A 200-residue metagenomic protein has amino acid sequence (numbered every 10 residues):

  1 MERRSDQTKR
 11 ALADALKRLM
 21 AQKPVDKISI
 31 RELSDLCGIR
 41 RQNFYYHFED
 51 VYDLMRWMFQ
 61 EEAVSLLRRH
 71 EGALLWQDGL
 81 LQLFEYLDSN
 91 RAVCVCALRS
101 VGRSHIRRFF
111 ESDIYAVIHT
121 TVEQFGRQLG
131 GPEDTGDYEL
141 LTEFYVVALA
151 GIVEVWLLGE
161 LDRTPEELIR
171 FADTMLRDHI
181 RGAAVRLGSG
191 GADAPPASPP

Functional and structural regions predicted by a protein language model:
M1-K23, K27, E32: Basic, helix-initiating cap at the start of DNA-binding domains
S29-I30, M58-S65: Short, basic, alpha-helical segments at the C-terminal edge of helix-turn-helix-like DNA-binding modules
D35, E49-D50, Q60: Residue-level detection of the helix-turn-helix DNA-binding "recognition helix"
G38-F48: Short hydrophobic/aromatic patch on the recognition helix
V51-M55: A secondary-structure capping/hinge motif
R68-V93, R103: Hydrophobic alpha-helical connector segments
R103-L129, G136-A150, T174, I180-R181: Amphipathic alpha-helical packing segments from all-alpha helical-bundle domains
V155-P200: C-terminal peripheral helix-coil segments that are non-catalytic and often amphipathic
